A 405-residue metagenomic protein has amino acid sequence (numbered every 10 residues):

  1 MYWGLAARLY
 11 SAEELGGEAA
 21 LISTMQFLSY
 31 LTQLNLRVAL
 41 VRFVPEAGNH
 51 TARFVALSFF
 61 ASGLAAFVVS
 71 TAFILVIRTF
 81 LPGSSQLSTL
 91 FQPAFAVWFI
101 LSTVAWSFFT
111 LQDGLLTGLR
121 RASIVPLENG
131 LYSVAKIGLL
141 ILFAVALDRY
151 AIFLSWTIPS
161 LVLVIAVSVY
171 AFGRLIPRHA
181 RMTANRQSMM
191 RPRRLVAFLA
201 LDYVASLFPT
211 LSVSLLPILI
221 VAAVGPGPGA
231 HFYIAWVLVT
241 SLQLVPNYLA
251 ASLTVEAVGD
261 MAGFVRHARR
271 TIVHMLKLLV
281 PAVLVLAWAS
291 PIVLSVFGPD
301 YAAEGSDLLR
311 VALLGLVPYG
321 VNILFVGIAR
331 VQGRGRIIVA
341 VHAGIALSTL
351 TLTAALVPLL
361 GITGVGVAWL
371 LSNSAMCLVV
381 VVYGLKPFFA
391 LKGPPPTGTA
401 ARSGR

Functional and structural regions predicted by a protein language model:
M1, F59, G63, A96-I100 (+10 more regions): Hydrophobic faces of transmembrane alpha-helices in multi-pass small-molecule transporters and flippases across diverse
M1-R37, A200-P226, L350-A354, W369 (+1 more regions): Signature of the first transmembrane helix
E13, R78-W98, G229, W288-G320: Interfacial segments at transmembrane-helix termini and the short loops linking adjacent helices
G17, P93-V97, P126-P177, L347-S348 (+1 more regions): Hydrophobic alpha-helical transmembrane segments
L21, Y30-L81, A94, A262-L286 (+1 more regions): Membrane-water interface segments that mark the loop-to-transmembrane alpha-helix transition
T32-G48, V239-G263, I328-V331: Helix-loop junctions and terminal segments of transmembrane helices in multi-pass membrane transport/translocation
F43, V104-E128, E256-M261, L314-V341: Membrane-interface junctions at transmembrane-helix termini in multi-pass inner-membrane proteins
T89-Q92, Y150-W156, V167-V213, S252 (+2 more regions): Interhelical loop/hinge segments that connect adjacent transmembrane helices in multipass membrane
